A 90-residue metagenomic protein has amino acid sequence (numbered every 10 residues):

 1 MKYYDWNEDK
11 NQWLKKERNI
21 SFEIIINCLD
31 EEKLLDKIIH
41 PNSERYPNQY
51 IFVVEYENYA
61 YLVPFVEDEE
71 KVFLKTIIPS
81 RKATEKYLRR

Functional and structural regions predicted by a protein language model:
M1-R90: Ribonuclease/tRNase effector modules and their secretory precursors
